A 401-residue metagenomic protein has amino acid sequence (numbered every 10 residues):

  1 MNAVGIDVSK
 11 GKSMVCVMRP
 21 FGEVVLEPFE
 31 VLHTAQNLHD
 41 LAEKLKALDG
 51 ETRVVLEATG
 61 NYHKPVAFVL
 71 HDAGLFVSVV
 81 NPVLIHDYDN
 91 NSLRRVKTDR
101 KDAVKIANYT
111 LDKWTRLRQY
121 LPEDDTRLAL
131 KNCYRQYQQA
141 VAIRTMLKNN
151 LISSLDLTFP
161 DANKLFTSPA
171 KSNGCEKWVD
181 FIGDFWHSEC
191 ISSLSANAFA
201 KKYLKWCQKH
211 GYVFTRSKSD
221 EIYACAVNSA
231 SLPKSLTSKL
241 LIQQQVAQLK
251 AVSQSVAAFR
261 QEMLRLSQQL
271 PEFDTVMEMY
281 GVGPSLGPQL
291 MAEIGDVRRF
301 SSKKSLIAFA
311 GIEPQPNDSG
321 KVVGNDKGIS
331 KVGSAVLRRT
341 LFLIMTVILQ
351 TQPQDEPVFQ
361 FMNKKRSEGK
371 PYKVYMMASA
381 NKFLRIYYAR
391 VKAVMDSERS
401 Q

Functional and structural regions predicted by a protein language model:
M1-Q401: A detector of single, family-specific signature residues that are central to catalytic or substrate-handling motifs
